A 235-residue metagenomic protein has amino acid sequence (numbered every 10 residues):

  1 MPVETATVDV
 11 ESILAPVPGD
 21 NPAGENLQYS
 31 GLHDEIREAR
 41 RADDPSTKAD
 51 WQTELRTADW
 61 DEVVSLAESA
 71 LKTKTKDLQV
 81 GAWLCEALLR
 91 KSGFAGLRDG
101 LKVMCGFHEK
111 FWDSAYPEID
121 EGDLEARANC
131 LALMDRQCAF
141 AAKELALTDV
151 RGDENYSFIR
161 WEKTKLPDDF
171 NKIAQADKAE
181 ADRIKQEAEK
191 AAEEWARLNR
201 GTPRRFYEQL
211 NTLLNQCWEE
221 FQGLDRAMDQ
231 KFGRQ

Functional and structural regions predicted by a protein language model:
M1-I119, N129, Q137, A142: N-terminal domain-start signal
P2-E4, P117-Q235: Mid-to-C-terminal functional-domain signal that highlights helix-capping/loop sites within ligand-binding modules
